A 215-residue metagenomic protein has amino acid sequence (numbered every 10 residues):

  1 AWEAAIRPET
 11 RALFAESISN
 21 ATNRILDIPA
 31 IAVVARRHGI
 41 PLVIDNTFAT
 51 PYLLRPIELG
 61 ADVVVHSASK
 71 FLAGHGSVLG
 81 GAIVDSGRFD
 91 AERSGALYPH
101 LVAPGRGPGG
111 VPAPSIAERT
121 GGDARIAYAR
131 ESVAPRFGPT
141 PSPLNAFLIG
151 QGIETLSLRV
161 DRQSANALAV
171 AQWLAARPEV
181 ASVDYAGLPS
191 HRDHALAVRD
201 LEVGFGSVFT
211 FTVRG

Functional and structural regions predicted by a protein language model:
A1-A176, D184: Conserved PLP-enzyme active-site core in the AAT-like
V160, E179-G215: Conserved C-terminal alpha-helix-loop-beta "cap" of PLP-dependent enzymes that closes/shapes the active-site mouth
